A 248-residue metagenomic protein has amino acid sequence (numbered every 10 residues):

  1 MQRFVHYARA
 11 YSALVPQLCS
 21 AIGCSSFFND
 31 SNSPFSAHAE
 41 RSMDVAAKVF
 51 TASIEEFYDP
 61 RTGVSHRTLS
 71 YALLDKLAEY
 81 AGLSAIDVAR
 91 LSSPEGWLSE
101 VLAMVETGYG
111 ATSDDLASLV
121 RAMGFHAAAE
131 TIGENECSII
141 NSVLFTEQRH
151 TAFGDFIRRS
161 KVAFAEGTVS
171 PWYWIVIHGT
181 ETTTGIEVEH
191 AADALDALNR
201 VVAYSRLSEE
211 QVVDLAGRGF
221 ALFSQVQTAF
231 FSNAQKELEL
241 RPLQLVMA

Functional and structural regions predicted by a protein language model:
M1-A248: Non-heme di-metal
